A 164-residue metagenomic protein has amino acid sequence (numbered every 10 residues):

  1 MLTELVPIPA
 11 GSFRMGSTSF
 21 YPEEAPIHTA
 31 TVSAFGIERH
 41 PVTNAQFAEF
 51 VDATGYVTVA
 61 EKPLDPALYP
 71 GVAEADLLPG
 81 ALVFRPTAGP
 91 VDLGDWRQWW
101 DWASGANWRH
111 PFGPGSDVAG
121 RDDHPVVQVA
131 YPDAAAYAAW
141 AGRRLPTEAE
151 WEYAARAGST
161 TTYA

Functional and structural regions predicted by a protein language model:
M1-E150, R156-S159: Extended beta-strand/loop cores of jelly-roll/beta-sandwich
T162-A164: Short, intrinsically disordered, charge-balanced linker/junction segments flanking boundaries in proteins
